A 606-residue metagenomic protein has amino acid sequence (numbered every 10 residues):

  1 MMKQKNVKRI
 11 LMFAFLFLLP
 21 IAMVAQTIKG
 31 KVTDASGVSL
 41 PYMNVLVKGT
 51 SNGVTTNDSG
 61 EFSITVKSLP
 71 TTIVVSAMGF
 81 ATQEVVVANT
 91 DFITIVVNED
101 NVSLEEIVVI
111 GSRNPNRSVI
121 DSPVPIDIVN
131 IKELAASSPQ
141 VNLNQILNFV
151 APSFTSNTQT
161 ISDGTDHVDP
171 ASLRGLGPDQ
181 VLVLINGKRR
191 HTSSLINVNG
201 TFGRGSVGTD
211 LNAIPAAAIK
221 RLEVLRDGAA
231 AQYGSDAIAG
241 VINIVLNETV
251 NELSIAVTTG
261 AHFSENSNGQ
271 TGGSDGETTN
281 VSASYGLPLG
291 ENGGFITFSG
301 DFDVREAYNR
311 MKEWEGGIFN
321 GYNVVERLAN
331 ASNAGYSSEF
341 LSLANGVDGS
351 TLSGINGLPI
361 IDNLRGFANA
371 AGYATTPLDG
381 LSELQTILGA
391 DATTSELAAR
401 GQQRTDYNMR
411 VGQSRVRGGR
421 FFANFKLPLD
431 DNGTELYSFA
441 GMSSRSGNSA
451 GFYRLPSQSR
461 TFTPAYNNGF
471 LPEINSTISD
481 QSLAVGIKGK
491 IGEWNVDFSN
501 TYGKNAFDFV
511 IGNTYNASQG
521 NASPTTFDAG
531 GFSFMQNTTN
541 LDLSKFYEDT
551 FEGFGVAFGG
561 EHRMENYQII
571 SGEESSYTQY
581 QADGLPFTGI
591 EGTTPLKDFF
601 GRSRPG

Functional and structural regions predicted by a protein language model:
K31-A35, S122-N148, P170-L176, G203-L211 (+3 more regions): Short, polar/charged loop or turn motifs at beta-strand boundaries
T33-V38, M43-K48, T72-F80, A88-A136: Short, acidic, small-residue-rich periplasmic hinge/interaction motif at the N-terminus of Gram-negative outer-membrane
S51-E61: Short, acidic Ser/Thr/Gly-rich low-complexity loop/linker segments typical of extracellular and cell-surface proteins
F62-T65, K188-R226: Short acidic/polar hinge/loop motifs at secondary-structure boundaries that mediate gating or recognition
S63-T65, N144-S194: Extracytoplasmic beta-strand/coil segments of soluble accessory domains associated with Gram-negative outer-membrane
D91-V96, L143-I146, V150, A171 (+5 more regions): N-terminal periplasmic accessory domains that precede and gate Gram-negative outer-membrane beta-barrel machines
I146, L182, V241-N247, L253-A261 (+6 more regions): Predominantly transmembrane beta-strands of Gram-negative outer membrane beta-barrel pores used for transport
P464-Y466, F470-V485, G489-K490, Y502 (+1 more regions): Outer-membrane beta-barrel transmembrane domain signature of Gram-negative proteins, especially the mid-to-C-terminal
